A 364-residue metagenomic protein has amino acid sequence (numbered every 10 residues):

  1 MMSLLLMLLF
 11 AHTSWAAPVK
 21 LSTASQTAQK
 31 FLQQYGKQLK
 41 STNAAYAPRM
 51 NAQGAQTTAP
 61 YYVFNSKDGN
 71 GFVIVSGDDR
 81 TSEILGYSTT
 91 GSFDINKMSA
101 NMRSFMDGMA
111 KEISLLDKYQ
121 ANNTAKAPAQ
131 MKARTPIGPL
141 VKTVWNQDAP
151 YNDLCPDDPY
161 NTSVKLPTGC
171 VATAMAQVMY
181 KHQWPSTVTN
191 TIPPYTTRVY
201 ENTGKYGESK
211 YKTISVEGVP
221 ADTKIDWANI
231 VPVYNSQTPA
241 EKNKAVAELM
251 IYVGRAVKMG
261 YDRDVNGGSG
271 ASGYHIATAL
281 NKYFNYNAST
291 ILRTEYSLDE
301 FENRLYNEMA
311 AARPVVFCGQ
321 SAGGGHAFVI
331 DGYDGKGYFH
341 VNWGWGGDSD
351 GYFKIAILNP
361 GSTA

Functional and structural regions predicted by a protein language model:
M1-A11: Bacterial N-terminal signal peptides
H12-A16: Sec/Tat signal peptide C-region and signal peptidase I cleavage site
A17-A55: Short, non-transmembrane alpha-helical segments in secretory-pathway proteins
K30-Y35, D78, E112, T173-P185 (+2 more regions): Structured segments of extracytoplasmic/periplasmic soluble domains in secreted or envelope-associated proteins
A45-G69, T278, K282-N342: Active-site-adjacent substructure of cysteine-protease-like catalytic cores
S76-G77, S82-S92, K336-I357: Catalytic Cys-His active-site segments of thiol-dependent hydrolases/isopeptidases
I84-S269: Active-site-adjacent structural segments surrounding the nucleophilic cysteine of cysteine proteases and isopeptidases
D107-A125, A279, N285, W345-A364: A recurrent domain-boundary module in secreted/ectodomain proteins
